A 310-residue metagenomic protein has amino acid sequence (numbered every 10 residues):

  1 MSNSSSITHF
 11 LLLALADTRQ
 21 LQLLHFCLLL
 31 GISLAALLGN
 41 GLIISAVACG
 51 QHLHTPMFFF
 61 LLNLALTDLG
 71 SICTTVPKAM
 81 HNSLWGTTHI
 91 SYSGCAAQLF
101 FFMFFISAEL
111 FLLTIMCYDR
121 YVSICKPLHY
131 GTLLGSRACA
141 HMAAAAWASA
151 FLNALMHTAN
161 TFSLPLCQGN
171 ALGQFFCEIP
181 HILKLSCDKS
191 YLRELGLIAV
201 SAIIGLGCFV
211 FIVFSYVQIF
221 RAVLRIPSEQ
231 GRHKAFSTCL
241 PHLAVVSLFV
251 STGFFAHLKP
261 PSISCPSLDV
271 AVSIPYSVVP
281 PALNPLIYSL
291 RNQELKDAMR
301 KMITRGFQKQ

Functional and structural regions predicted by a protein language model:
M1-Q310: Transmembrane helical core of 7TM receptor-like proteins
